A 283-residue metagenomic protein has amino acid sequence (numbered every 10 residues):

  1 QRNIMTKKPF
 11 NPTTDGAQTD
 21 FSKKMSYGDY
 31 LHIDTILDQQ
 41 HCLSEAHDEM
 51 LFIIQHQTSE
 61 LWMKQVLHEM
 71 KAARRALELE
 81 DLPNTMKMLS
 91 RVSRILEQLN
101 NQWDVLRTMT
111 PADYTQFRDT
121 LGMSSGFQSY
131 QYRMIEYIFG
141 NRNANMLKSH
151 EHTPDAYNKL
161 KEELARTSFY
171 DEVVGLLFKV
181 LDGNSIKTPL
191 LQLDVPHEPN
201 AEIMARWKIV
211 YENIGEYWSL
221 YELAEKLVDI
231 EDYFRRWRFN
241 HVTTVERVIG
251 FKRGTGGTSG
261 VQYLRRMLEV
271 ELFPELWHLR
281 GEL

Functional and structural regions predicted by a protein language model:
M5-L283: Surface-exposed peri-terminal alpha-helical interaction modules
